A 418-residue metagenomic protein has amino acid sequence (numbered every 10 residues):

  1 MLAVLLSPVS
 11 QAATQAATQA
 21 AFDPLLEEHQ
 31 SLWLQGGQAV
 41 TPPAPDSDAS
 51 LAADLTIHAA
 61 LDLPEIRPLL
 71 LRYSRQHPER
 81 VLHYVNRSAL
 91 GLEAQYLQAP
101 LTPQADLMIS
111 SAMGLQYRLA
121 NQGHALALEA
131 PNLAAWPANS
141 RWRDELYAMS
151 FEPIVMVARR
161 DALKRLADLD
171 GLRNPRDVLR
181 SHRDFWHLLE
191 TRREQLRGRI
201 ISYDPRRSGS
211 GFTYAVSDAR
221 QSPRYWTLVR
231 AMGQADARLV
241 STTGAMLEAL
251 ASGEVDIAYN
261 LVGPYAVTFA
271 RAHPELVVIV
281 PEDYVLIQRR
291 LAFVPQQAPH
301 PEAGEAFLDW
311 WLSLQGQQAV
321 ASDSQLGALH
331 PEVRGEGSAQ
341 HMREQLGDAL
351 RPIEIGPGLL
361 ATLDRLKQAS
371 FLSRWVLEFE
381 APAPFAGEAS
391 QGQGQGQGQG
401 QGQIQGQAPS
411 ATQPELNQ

Functional and structural regions predicted by a protein language model:
F22-R118: Early extracytoplasmic/lumenal segment of secretory-pathway proteins
A60, P64-R67, Q104, S111-Q116 (+1 more regions): Extracytoplasmic ligand-binding site segments that recognize negatively charged/polar headgroups
E79, P100-M108, H124, L196-G198 (+2 more regions): Alpha-to-beta junction loops
G114-R118, A251, V255-E275: A ligand-binding cleft/hinge motif common to bilobed small-molecule-binding domains
A125-A134, E145-A148, P274-L286, P295-Q297: Short beta-strand->loop
V157-A162, Y214-S217, Q288-H300, A319-V320: A bilobed periplasmic-binding-protein/Venus flytrap-type ligand-binding module shared by bacterial periplasmic
P295-L359: Mature extracytoplasmic/periplasmic domains
P352-Q418: Conserved C-terminal helix/tail region of periplasmic/extracytoplasmic solute-binding proteins
